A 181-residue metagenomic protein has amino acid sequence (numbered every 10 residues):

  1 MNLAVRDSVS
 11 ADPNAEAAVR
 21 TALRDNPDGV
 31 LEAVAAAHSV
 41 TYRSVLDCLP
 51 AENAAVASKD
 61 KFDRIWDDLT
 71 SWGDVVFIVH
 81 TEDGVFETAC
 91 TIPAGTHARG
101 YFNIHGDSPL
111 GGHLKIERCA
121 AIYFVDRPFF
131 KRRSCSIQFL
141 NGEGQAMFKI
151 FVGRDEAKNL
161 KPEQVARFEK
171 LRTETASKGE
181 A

Functional and structural regions predicted by a protein language model:
M1-A181: Eukaryotic intrinsically disordered, low-complexity regulatory linkers and tails enriched in Ser/Thr/Pro
